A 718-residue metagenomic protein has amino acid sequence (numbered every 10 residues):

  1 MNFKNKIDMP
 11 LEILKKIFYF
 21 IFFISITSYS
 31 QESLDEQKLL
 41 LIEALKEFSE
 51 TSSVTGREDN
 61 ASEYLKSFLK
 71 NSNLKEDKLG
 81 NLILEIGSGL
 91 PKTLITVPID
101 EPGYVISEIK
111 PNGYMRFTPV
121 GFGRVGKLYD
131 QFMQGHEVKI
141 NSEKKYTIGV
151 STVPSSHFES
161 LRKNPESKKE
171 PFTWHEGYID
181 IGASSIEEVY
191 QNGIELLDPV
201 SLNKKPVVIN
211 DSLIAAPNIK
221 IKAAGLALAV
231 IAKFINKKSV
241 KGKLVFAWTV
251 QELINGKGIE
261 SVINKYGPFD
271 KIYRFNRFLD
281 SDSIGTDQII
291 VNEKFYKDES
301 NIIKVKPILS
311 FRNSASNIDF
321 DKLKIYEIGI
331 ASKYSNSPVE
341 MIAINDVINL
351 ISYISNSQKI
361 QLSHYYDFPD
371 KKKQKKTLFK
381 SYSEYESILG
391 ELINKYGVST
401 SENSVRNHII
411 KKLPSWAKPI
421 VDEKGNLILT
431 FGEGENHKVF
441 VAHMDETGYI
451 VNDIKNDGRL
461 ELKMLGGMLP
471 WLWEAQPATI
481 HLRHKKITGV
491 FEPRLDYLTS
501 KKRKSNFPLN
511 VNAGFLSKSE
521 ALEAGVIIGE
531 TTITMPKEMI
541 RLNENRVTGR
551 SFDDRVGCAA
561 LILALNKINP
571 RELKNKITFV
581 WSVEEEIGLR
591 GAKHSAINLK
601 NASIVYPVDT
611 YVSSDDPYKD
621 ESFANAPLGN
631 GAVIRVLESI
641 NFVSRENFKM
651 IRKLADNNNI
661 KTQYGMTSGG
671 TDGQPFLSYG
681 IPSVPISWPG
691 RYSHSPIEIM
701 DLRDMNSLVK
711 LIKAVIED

Functional and structural regions predicted by a protein language model:
M1-I13: N-terminal secretory signal peptides that target proteins for export/translocation
K6-D8, I17-F18, T118: Small/flexible residues
K16-S25: Sec-dependent N-terminal signal peptides
Y29-D718: N-terminal hydrophobic/helix-forming segments and targeting peptides
